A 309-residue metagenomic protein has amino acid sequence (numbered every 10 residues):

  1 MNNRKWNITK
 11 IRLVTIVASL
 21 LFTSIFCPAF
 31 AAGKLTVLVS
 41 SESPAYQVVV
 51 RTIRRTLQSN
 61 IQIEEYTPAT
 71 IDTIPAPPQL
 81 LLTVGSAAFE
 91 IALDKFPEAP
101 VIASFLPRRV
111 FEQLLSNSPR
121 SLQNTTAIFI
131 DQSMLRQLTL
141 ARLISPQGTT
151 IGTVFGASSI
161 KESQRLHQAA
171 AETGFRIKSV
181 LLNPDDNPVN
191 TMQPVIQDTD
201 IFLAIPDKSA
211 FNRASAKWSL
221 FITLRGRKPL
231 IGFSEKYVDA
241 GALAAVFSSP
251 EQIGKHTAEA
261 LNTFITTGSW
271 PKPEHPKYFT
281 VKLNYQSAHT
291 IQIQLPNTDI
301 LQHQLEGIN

Functional and structural regions predicted by a protein language model:
M1-K10: N-terminal secretory signal peptides that target proteins for export/translocation
I8, V14-I16, Q58: General helical structural elements
V14-I25: Bacterial N-terminal signal peptides
A31-N309: Short hydrophobic alpha-helices and adjacent helix-cap/hinge residues
